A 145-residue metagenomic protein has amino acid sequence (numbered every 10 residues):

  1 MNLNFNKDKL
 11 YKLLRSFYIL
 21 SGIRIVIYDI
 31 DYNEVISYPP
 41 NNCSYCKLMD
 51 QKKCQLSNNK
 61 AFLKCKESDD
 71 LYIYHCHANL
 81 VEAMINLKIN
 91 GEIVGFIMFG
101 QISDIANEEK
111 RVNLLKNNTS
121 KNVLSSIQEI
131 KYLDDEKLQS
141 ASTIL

Functional and structural regions predicted by a protein language model:
M1-I19, F96-L145: Juxtadomain coupling helices with adjacent low-complexity linkers
N2-V81: Structured interaction and signal-relay segments at domain junctions
P40, M49-K52, L87-I89, E108-L114: Surface-exposed beta-strand edges and their flanking turn/coil or helix-capping segments
E82-I93, M98-I102: A short, hydrophobic, proline-anchored segment that marks a local hinge/packing element in signaling and regulatory
